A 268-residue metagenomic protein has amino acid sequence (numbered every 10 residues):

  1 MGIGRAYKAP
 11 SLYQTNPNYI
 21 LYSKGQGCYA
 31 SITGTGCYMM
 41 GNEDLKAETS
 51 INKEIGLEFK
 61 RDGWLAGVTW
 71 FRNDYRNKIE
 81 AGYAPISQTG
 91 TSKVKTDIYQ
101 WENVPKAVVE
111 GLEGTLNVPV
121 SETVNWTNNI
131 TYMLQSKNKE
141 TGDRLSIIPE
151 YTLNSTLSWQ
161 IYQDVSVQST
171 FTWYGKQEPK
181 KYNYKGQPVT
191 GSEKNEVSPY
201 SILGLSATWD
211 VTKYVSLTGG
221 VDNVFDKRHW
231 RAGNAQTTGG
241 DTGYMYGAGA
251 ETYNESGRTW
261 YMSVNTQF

Functional and structural regions predicted by a protein language model:
I3-R5, N16, R72, Y132 (+2 more regions): A short beta-strand motif that forms part of the nucleic acid-binding face of small beta-barrel RNA-binding folds
R5-G67, R72-D74, S92-L112, N117-P119 (+4 more regions): Outer-membrane beta-barrel signature, preferentially recognizing the C-terminal barrel domain of Gram-negative
Y7-K8, R76, A81, W173-K185 (+1 more regions): C-terminal beta-signal and adjacent terminal beta-strands/loops of Gram-negative outer-membrane beta-barrel proteins
L12-N18, G25-C28, K78-P85, M133 (+3 more regions): Outer-membrane beta-barrel translocator domains and adjoining extracellular loop/strand segments of Gram-negative
I20-Y22, G36, K95, Y184-V189 (+1 more regions): Short glycine/proline- and charge-enriched loop/turn segments that cap or connect secondary-structure elements
L65-Y75, Y83-N183, S263-Q267: Gram-negative outer-membrane beta-barrel transporters
K194-N195, G243: Extracytoplasmic gating/loop element in the C-terminal half of outer-membrane beta-barrel translocons and assembly
